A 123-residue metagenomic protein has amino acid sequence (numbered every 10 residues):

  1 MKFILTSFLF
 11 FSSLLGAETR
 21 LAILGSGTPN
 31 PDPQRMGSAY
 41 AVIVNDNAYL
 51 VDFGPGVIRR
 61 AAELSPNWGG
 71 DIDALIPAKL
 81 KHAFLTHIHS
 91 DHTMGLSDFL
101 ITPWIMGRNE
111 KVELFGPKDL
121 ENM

Functional and structural regions predicted by a protein language model:
M1-I4: Positively charged n-region of N-terminal signal peptides that target proteins for export
F8-A17: Hydrophobic h-region of N-terminal signal peptides that target proteins for export in Gram-negative bacteria
S12, P31-P33, I105: Sterically constrained small-residue positions within well-ordered secondary structures of folded domains
A17-W68: Conserved beta-strand hairpin/beta-sheet module of binuclear metal-dependent hydrolase folds, prominently
E18, P117-M123: Metallo-beta-lactamase
P29, D91, L120-N122: Surface-exposed, flexible loop/turn segments at secondary-structure boundaries
D46-A48, P55-F115: Active-site metal-binding motif and surrounding structural segment of the metallo-beta-lactamase
